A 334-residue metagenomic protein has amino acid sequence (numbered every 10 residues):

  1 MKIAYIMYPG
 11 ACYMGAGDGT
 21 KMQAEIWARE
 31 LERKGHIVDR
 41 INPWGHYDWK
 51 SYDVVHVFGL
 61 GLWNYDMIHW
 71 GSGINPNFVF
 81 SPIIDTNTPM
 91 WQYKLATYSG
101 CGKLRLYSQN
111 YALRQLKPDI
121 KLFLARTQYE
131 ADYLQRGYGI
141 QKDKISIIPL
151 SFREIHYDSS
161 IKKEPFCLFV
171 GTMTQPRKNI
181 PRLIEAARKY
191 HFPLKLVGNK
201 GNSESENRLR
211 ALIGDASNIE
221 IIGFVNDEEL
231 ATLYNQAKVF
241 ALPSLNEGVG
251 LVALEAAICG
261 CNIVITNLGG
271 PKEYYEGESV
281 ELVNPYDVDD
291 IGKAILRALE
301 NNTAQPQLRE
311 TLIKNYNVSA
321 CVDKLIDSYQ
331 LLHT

Functional and structural regions predicted by a protein language model:
G19-M22, E300-L331: A charged, aromatic-enriched C-terminal amphipathic alpha-helix characteristic of glycosyltransferases across folds
G102-F123, D132: Membrane-proximal helix-turn-helix segments that form the acceptor-binding/catalytic region of lipid-linked
S160-K178, I184-H191, K195: Conserved donor-binding/catalytic core segment of Leloir-type glycosyltransferases
N207-E228: Nucleotide-activated donor-binding/catalytic signature segment of Leloir-type glycosyltransferases, i.e., the conserved
F224-V225, T232-A237: Short alpha-helical donor nucleotide-sugar binding micro-motif in glycosyltransferases
L245: Aromatic "clamp/platform" in nucleotide-sugar-dependent glycosyltransferases that forms part of the donor/acceptor
N262-I265: Short hydrophobic beta-strand element within catalytic cores of glycosyltransferases and related nucleotide-activated
G277-V288, L296-N302: Conserved acidic donor-binding segment of nucleotide-sugar-dependent glycosyltransferases
